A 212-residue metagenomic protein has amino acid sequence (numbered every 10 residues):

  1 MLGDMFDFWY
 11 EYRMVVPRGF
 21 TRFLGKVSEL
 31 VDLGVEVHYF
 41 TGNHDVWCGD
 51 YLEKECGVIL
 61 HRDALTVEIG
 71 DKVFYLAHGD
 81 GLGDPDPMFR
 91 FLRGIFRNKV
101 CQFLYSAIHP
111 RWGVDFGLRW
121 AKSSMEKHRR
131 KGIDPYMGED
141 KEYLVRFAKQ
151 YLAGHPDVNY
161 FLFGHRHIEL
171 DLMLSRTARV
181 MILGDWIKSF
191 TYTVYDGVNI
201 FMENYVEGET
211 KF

Functional and structural regions predicted by a protein language model:
M1-I69: Core catalytic region of metal-dependent phosphoesterases/phosphodiesterases, especially metallo-beta-lactamase-like
D7-V31, K127-V158: N-terminal short leaders/motifs
W9-E11, V31-L33, H38-Y39, V46-G49 (+4 more regions): N-terminal start-of-chain detector that recognizes signal peptides and the immediate post-cleavage beginning
V31, D71, R90-L92: Short, basic, helix/turn surface patches
G57-R62, Y75, D80, D86-L92 (+2 more regions): Conserved beta-sheet core of the metallophosphoesterase superfamily
G79-Y143: Active-site-proximal loop/helix segment associated with metal-binding centers of metalloenzymes
E207-F212: C-terminal regulatory/interaction regions
